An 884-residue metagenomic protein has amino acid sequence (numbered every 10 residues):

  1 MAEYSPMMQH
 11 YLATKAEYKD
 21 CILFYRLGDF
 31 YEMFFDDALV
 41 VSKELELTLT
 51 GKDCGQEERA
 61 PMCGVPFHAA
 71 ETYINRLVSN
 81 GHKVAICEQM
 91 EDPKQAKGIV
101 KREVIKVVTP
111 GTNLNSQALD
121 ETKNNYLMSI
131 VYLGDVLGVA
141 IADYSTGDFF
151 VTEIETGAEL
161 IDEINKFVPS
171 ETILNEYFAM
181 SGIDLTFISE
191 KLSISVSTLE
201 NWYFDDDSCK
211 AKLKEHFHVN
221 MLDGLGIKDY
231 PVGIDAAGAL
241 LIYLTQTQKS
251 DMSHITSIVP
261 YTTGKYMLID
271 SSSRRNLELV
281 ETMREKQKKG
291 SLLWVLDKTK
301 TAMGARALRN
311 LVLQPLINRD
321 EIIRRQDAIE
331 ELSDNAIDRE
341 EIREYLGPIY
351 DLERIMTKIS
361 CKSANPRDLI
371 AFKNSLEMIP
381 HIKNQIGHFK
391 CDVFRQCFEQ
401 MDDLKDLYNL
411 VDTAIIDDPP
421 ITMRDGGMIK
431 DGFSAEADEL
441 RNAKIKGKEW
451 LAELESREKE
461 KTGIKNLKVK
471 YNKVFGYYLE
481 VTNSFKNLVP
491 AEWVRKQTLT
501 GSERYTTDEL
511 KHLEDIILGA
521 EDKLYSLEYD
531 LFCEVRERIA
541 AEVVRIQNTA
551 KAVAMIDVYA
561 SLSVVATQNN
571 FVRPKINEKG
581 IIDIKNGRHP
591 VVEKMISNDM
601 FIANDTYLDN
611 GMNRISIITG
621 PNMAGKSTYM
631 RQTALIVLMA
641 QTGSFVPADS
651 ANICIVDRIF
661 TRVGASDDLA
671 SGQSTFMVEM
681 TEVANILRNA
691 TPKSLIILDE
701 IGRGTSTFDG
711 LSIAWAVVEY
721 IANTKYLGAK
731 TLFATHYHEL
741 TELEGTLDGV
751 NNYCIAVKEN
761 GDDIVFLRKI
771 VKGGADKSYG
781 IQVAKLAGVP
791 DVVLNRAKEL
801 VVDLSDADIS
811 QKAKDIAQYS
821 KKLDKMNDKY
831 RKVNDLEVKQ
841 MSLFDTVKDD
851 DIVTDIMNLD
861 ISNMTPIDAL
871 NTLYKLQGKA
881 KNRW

Functional and structural regions predicted by a protein language model:
M1-E331, G347, D351-S360, A364-S456 (+2 more regions): Charged catalytic and DNA/RNA-contacting regions of genome-maintenance and nucleic-acid-processing enzymes
F35-A38, Y230, K300, L311 (+4 more regions): ATPase nucleotide-binding head domains, primarily ABC-like/P-loop NTPase cores
C87, P110-L119, D251, K390-V393 (+5 more regions): Active-site phosphate-binding and catalytic loops of NTP-dependent enzymes
Q89, M252-Y261, R457-K470, V564-N586 (+1 more regions): Long, charged, glycine-rich C-terminal linkers/tails
F204-K210, M267-S271, M283, N374-E449 (+5 more regions): Amphipathic heptad-repeat alpha-helical coiled-coil/stalk segments that mediate oligomerization, filament/stalk
I322, I329, R339-Y345, F372 (+12 more regions): Amphipathic alpha-helical coiled-coil segments
N365, S375-M378, Q396, D431-G432 (+2 more regions): Charged, surface-exposed helical/loop "interaction arms" that form contiguous linear patches used for dimerization
S842, T846-W884: C-terminal tails and terminal domains of large nucleic-acid-associated and other macromolecular-machine proteins
